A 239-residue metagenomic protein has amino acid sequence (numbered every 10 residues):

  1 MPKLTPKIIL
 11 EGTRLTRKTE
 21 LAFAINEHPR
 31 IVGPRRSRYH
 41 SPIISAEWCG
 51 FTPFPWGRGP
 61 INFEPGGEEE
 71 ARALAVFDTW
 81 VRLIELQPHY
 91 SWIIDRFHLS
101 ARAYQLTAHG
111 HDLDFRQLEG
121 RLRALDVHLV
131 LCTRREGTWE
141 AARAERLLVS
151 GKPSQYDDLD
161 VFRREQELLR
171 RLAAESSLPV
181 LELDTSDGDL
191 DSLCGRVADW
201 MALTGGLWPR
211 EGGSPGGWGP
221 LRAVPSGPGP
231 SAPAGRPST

Functional and structural regions predicted by a protein language model:
M1-T5: Phosphate-binding P-loop
K7, G33-R38, I93, L129-L131 (+1 more regions): Conserved beta-strand scaffold positions in the cores of enzyme catalytic domains, especially in NTP/NDP-utilizing
L10: Hydrophobic anchor at the beta1->P-loop junction of P-loop NTPases
T16, F23-E85, Y104-Q105: Conserved substrate/cofactor phosphate-moiety recognition/catalytic segment in nucleotide-dependent phosphotransferases
F63-D126: Glycine-rich phosphate-binding loop used to anchor ATP phosphates in small-molecule kinases, encompassing both
H98-S100, T133-E140, D187-D189: Conserved nucleotide-binding/hydrolysis micro-motifs of P-loop NTPases
H111-D112, E119-R171: A glycine- and Lys/Arg-enriched "phosphate-lid" helix/loop adjacent to the NTP-binding pocket of small-molecule kinases
Q166-T239: NTP-dependent small-molecule kinase module
